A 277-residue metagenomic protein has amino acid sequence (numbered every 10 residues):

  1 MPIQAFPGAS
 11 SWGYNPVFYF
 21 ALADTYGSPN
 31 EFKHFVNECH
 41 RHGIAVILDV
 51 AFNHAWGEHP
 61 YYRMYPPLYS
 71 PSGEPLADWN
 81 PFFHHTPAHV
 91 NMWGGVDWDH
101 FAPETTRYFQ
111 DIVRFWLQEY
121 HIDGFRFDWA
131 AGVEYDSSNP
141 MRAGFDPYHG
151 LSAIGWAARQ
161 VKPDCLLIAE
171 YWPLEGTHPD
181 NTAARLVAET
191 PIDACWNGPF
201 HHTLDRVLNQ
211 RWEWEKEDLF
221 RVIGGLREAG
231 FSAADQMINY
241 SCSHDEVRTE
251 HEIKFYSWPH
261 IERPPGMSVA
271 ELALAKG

Functional and structural regions predicted by a protein language model:
M1-H121, W129-D146, A153-K162: Substrate-binding/active-site clefts of carbohydrate-active enzymes
H121, S138-M141, H149-G277: Conserved alpha/beta catalytic core and glycan-binding cleft of carbohydrate-active enzymes
